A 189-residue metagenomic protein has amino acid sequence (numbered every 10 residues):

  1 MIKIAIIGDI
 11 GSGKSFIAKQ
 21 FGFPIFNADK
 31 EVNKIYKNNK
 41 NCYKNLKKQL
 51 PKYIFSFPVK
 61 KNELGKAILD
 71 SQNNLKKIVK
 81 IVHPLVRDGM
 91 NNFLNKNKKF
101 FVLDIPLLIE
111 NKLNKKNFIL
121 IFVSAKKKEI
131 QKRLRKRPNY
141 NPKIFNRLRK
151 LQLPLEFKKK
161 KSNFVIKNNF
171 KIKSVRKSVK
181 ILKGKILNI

Functional and structural regions predicted by a protein language model:
I4-I6: Hydrophobic anchor at the beta1->P-loop junction of P-loop NTPases
D9: P-loop (Walker A) phosphate-binding loop of NTP-binding proteins
S12: ATP-binding Walker
S15: Walker A/P-loop
N33-K98: ATP-dependent small-molecule kinase phosphotransfer cores that center on conserved nucleotide phosphate-binding segments
G89-M90, K115-K116, K136-L187: Small-molecule kinase domains that catalyze NTP-dependent phosphoryl transfer to phosphate-bearing small molecules
G89-N95, F100-R137: ATP-dependent NMP and nucleoside kinases share a basic, alpha-helical "lid"
